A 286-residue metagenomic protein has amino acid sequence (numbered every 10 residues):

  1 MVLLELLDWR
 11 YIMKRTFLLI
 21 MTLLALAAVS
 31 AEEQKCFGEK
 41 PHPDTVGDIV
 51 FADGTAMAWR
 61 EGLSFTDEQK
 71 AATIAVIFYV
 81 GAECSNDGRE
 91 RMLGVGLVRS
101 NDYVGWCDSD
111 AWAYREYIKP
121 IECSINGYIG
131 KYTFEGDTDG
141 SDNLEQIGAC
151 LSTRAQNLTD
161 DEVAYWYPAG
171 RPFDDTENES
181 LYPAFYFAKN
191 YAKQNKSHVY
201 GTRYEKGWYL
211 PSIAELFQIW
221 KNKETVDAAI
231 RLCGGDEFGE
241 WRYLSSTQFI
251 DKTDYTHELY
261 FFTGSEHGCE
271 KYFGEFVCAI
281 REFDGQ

Functional and structural regions predicted by a protein language model:
M1-I12: Short, Lys/Arg-enriched N-terminal segments with co-localized hydrophobic residues within the first ~10-30 amino acids
K14-I20: Sec-dependent signal peptide recognition, specifically the positively charged N-region followed immediately by
M21-S30: Hydrophobic h-region of N-terminal signal peptides that target proteins for export in Gram-negative bacteria
S30-Y204, K271-Q286: Short, compositionally biased
E33-Q34, E39, I213-Q286: C-terminal, surface-exposed recognition/capping segments
